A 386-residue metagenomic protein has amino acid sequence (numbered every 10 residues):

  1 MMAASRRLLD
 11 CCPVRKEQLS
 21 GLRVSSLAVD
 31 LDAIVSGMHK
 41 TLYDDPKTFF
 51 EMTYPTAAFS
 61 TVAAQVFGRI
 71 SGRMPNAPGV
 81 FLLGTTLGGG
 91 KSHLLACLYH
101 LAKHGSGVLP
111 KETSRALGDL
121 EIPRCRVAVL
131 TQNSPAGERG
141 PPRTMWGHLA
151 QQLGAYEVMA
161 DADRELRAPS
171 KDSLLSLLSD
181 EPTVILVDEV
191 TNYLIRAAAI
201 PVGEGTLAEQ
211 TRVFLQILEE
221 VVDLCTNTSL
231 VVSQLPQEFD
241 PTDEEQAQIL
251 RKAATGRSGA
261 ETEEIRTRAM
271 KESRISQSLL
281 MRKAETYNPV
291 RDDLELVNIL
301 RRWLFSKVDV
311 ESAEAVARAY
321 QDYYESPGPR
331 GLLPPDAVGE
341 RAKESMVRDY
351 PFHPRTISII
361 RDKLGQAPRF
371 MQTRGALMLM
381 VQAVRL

Functional and structural regions predicted by a protein language model:
M2-T86, T267-E272, S278, R282-Y287 (+2 more regions): Walker A/P-loop-proximal flanking segment of P-loop NTPase domains
D45-F49, R126-L166, T191-G203, P241-D243: Conserved P-loop NTPase mechanochemical-coupling segment
A77-V80, Y99-T131, V158-A168, G205-V213 (+1 more regions): Flexible phosphate/Mg2+-sensing switch loops adjacent to catalytic phosphate-binding sites
K91: Conserved lysine of the Walker
L94, L98: Hydrophobic positions on the alpha1 helix immediately C-terminal to the Walker A/P-loop
Y156-T191, A197-A198, E209-V221, C225: Mid-core helix/loop region of P-loop NTP-binding domains shared across ATPases and GTPases
D172-S179, E204-L230, T255-E285, W303-S306: Substrate-engagement module of ASCE P-loop NTPases
I200, S229, V310-L386: C-terminal helical "lid" subdomain and adjoining coupling/linker elements of P-loop NTPases
